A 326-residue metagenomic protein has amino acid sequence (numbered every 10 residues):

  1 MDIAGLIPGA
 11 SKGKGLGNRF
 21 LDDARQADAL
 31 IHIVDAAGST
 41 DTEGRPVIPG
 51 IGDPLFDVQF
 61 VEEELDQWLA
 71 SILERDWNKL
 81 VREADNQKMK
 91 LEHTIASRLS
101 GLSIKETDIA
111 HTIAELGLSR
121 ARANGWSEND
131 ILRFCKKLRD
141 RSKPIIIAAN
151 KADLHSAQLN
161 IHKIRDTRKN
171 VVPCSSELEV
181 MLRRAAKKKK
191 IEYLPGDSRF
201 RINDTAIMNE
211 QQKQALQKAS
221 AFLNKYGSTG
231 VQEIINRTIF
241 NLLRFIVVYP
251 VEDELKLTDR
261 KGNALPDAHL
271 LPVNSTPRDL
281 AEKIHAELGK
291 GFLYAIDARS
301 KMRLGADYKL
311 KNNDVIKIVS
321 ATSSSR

Functional and structural regions predicted by a protein language model:
M1-A4, F56-W68, P144, T276-P277: A short, hydrophobic secondary-structure junction motif
M1-I31, A37-F60, G125-K136, S323-R326: Switch II of P-loop NTPase G domains
A4-I7, D35-D41, I48-P54, D66-Q67 (+3 more regions): Conserved nucleotide-binding/hydrolysis micro-motifs of P-loop NTPases
N18, L55, A70, Q212 (+1 more regions): N-terminal accessory targeting/assembly segments
R25-A36, E63-A70, A157, K169-N170 (+3 more regions): Non-catalytic alpha-helical coupling and interface elements of nucleotide-dependent molecular machines and regulators
D28, D314-I316: Structural signature of the urease/amidohydrolase superfamily beta/alpha-barrel
I48-F60, W68-T94: Single-stranded RNA-binding surfaces
W77-D314, A321-S324: C-terminal-of-GTPase-core extension/linker across diverse P-loop GTPases
